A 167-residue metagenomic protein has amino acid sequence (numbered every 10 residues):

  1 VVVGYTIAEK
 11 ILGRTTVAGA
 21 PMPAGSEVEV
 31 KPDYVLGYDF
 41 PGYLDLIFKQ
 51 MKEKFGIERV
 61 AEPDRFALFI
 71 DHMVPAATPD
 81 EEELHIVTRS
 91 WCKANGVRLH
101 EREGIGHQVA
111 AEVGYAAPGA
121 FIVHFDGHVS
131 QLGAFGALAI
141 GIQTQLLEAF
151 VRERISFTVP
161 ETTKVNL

Functional and structural regions predicted by a protein language model:
V1-L167: Fe-S-dependent hydro-lyases/dehydratases of central metabolism
